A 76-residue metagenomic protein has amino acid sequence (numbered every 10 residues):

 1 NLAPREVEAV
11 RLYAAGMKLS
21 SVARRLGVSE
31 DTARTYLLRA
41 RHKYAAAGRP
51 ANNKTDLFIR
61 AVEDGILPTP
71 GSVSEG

Functional and structural regions predicted by a protein language model:
N1-L12: Regulatory hinge/linker segments at domain boundaries that couple sensory/effector modules to output domains
E8, A23, S72-V73: A generic structural micro-environment signature that highlights single residues at secondary-structure boundaries
V10-M17, A61: Short helix-to-turn junction characteristic of helix-turn-helix DNA-binding domains, especially the helix
K18-D56: Recognition helix of helix-turn-helix DNA-binding domains
H42-G76: Basic, Lys/Arg-enriched C-terminal extension of HTH/homeodomain DNA-binding domains
